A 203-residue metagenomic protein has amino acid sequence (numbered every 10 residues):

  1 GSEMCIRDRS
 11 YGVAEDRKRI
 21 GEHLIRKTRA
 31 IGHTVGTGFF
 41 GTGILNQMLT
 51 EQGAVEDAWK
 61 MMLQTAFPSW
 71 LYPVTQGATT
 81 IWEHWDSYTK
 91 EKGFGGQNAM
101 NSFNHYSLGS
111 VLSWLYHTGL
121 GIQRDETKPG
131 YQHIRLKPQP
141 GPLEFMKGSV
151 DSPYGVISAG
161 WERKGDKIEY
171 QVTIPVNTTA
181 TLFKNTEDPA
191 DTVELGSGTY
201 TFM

Functional and structural regions predicted by a protein language model:
G1-I6: Short, small-residue-biased leader/transition segments that mark boundaries at the very start of proteins
R7-A14, T42-Q52, T179-F183: Alpha-helical support elements that line or immediately flank enzyme active sites and cofactor-binding pockets
R7-Y11, E22-V35, F40-I44, N98-M100: Active-site-adjacent structural elements in folded domains
Y11-H23, T50-M62, Q123-R124: Structural helix-adjacent loops and short alpha-helical linkers that scaffold large soluble proteins
R17, V35-G38, L108: Solvent-exposed, acidic/flexible segments
R19, H23, I44, S110 (+1 more regions): Alpha-helical scaffold segments in soluble metabolic enzymes
A30-Y72, Q76: Repeat-solenoid scaffold signature
E56-M203: Non-catalytic C-terminal accessory modules of carbohydrate-active enzymes
